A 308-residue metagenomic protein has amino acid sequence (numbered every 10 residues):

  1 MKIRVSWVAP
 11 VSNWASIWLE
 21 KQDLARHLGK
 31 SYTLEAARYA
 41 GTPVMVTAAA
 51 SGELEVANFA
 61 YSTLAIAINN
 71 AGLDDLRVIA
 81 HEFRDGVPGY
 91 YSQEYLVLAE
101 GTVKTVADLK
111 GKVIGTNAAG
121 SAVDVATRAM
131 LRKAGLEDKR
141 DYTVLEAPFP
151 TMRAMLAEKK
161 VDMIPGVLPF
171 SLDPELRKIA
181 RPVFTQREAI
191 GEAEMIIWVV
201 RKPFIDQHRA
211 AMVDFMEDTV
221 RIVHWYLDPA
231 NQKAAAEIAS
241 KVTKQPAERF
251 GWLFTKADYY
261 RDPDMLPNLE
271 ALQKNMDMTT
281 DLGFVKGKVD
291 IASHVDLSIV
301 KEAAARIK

Functional and structural regions predicted by a protein language model:
M1-E137, T143-E146, D162-L168, E192: Short, glycine-/small- and polar/acidic-enriched structural segments that line small-molecule recognition paths
R26, K30, R132, E175 (+3 more regions): Short polybasic/polar patches that bind polyanions
Y61-S62, V125, W198, K233-A234 (+1 more regions): A generic alpha-helix surface/boundary motif
D75, D138, R181, A247 (+1 more regions): Residue-level detector of short coil/turn "hinge" positions at structural boundaries
P150-K241: Pocket-lining segment of extracytoplasmic ligand-binding domains
D206-K286: Secondary-structure end/capping motifs
M276-K308: Conserved C-terminal helix/tail region of periplasmic/extracytoplasmic solute-binding proteins
